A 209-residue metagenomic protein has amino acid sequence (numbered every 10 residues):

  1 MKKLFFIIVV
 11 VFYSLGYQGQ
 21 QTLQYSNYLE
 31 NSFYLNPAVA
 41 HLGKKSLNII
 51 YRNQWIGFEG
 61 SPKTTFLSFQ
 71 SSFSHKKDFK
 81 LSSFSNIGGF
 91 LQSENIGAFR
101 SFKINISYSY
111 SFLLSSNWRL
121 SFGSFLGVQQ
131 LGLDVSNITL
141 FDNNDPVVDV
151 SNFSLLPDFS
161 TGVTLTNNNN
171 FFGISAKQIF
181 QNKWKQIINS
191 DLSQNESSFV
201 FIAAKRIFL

Functional and structural regions predicted by a protein language model:
M1-Q24, E30: Bacterial Sec-dependent N-terminal signal peptides
Q20-L209: Subset of outer-membrane beta-barrel
